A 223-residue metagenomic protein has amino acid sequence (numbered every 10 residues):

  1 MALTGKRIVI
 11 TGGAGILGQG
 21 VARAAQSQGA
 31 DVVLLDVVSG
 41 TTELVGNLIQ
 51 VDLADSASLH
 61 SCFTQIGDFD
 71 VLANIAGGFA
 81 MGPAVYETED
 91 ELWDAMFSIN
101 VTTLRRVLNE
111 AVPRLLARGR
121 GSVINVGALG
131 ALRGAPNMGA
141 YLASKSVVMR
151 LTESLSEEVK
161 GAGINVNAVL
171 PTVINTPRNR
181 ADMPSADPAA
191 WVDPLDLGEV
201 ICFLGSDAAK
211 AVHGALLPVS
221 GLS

Functional and structural regions predicted by a protein language model:
A2-D31: Canonical Rossmann dinucleotide-binding motif of NAD(H)/NADP(H)-dependent dehydrogenases/reductases, specifically
I75-G82: Conserved NAD(P)H cofactor-binding loop of Rossmann-fold oxidoreductase domains
P83-V85, E89-F97: Substrate-binding pocket helix/loop in short-chain dehydrogenase/reductase
L108, S144: Active-site helix of classical SDR
A128: Residue(s) in the substrate-gating loop at a strand-loop-helix junction that position the organic substrate next
R133-G139, G161: Active-site loop immediately N-terminal to the catalytic Tyr-X3-Lys motif of short-chain dehydrogenase/reductase
G161, A168-V169, T176, S185-S223: C-terminal helical subdomain
